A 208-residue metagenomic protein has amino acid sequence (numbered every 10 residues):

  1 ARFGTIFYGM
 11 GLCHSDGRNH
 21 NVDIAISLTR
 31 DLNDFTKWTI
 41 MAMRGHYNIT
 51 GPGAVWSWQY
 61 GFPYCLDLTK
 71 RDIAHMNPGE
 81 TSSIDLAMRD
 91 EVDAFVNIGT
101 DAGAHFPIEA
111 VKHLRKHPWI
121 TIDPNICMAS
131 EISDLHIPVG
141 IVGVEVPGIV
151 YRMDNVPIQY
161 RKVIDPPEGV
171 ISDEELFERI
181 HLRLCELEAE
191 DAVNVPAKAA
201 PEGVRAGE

Functional and structural regions predicted by a protein language model:
A1-K37, Y60-P63, D67-E208: Non-catalytic alpha/beta scaffold blocks inside enzyme catalytic domains
K37-P63: Short connector loops at secondary-structure junctions
